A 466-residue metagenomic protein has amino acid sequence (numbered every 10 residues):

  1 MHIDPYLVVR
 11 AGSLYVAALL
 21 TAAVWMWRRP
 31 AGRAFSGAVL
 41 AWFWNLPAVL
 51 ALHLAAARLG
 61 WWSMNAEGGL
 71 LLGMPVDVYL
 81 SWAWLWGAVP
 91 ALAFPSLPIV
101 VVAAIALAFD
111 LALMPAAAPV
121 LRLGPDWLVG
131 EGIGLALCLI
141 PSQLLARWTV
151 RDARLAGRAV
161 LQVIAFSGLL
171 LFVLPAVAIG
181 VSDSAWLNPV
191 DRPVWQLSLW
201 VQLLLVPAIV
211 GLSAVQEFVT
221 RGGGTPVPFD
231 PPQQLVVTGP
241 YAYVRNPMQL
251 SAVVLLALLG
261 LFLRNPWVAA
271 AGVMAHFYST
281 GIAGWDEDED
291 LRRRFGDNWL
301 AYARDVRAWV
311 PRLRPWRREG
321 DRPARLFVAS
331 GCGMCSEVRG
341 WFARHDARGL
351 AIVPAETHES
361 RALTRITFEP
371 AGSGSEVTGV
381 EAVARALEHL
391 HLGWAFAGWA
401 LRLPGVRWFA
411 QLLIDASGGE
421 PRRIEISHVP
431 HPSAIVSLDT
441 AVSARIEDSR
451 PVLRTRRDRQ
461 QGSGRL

Functional and structural regions predicted by a protein language model:
M1-V237, V253-R325, R339-G340, H345-D346 (+2 more regions): Membrane-anchoring alpha-helices and their flanking helix-loop junctions
S213, R245, T378: A conserved hydrophobic position in a structured secondary element of the catalytic/binding core that shapes
V236-V244: A short amphipathic helical element positioned immediately N-terminal to and/or at the very start of a transmembrane
V244-L250: Loop-to-transmembrane-helix entry motif
S330-G331: Short pre-active-site segment immediately N-terminal to redox-active cysteine/selenocysteine motifs in thiol-based
M334: Short, cysteine/histidine-rich loop/knuckle motifs that typically chelate Zn2+
W341-L412, S417: Structural alpha/beta surface segment adjacent to cysteine/selenocysteine redox centers across thiol/disulfide enzymes
